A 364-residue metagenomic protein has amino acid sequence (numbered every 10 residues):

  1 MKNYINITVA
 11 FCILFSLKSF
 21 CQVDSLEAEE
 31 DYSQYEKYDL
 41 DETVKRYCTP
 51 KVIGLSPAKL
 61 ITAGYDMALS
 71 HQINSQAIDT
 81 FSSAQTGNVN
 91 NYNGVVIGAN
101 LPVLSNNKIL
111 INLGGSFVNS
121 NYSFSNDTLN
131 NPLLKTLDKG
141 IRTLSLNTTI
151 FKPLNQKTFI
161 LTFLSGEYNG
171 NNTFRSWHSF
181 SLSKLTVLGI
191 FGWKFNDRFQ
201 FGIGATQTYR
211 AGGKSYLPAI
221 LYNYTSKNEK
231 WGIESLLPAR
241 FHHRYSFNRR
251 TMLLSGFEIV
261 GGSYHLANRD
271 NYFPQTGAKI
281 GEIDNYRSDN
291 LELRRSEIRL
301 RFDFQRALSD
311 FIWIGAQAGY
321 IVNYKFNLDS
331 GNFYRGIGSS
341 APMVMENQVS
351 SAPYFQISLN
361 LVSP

Functional and structural regions predicted by a protein language model:
M1-L55, S330-I337, S363-P364: Cleavable N-terminal export/targeting peptides
L26-W177, K184, K194, L291-L293 (+1 more regions): Transmembrane beta-barrel domains of bacterial outer-membrane proteins
L55, L101-N107, K152-Q156, W193-D197 (+4 more regions): Outer-membrane beta-barrel strand-turn architecture
Y65-H71, G115-S123, G166-N172, A205-A211 (+5 more regions): Transmembrane beta-strands of outer-membrane beta-barrel pores
D79-S82, D127-T136, H178-S183, P218-N223 (+2 more regions): Flexible, surface-exposed loop regions and adjacent strand-edge segments of Gram-negative outer-membrane beta-barrel
N106-I111, Q156-L161, R198-I203, E229-G232 (+3 more regions): Repeated loop/turn-to-beta-strand initiation elements of outer-membrane beta-barrel proteins
S176-S179, Q207-L217, K230-F241, Y245-F247: Solvent-exposed loop/turn segments connecting transmembrane beta-strands in outer-membrane beta-barrel proteins
A219-N223, F304, D310-I312, Q348-P364: Outer-membrane beta-barrel "beta-signal"
